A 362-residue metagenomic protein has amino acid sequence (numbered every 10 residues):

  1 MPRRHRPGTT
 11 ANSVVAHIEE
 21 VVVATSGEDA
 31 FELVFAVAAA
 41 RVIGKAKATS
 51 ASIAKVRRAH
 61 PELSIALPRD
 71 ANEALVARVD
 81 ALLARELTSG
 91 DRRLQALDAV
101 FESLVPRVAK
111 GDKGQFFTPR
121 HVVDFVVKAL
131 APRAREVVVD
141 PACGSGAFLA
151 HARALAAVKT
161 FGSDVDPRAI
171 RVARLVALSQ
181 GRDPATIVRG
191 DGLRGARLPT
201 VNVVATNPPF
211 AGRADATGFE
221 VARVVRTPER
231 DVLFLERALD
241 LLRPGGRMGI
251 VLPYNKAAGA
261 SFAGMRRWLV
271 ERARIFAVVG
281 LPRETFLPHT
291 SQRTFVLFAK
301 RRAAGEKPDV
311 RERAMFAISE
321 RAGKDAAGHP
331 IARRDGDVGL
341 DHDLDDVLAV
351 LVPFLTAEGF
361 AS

Functional and structural regions predicted by a protein language model:
M1-T25, L82-D91: Short, basic/polar, glycine-containing "phosphate-handling" surface segments that engage DNA
T10, V165, R230: Soluble or luminal CAZymes and related metallo-dependent hydrolases
V15, G27-A39, R93, L97 (+6 more regions): Short runs of predominantly hydrophobic/aromatic residues within well-ordered alpha helices that form helix-helix
E19, V23, V127-A131, L239: Generic structural signal for well-ordered alpha-helical scaffold segments
T25-A109: Long recognition/docking surfaces used for binding and targeting
G27, V127, A257-A258: Alpha-helix N-cap/loop-to-helix initiation residues
D112-T206, A211-R213, G245, P253-Y254 (+1 more regions): Conserved S-adenosyl-L-methionine
L198, N202-S362: A conserved structural/catalytic subdomain of Rossmann-like adenosyl-cofactor enzymes
